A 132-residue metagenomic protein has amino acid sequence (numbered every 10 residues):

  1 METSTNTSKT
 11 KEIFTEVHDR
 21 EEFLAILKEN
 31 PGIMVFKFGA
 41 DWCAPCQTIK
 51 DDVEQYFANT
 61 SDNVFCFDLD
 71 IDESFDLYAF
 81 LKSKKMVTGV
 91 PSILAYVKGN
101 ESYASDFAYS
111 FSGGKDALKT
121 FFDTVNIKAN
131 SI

Functional and structural regions predicted by a protein language model:
M1-M34, V64, G113-I132: N-terminal leader/targeting and pre-domain segments
F14-D19, F38, K50-Y78: Thiol-based oxidoreductase modules, predominantly thioredoxin-like and allied folds used for disulfide exchange
M34-F36, C66, I93: Hydrophobic beta-strand anchors of alpha/beta hydrolase catalytic cores
G39-W42, G89: Short pre-active-site segment immediately N-terminal to redox-active cysteine/selenocysteine motifs in thiol-based
C43-C46, I93: The canonical Cys-X-X-Cys-His
A44-P45, S74-L77, S102: Eukaryotic short linear interaction motifs
S74-G89: Mid-chain, well-packed structural core segment of small domains
T88-I132: Non-catalytic, surface beta->alpha helical segment in thiol-disulfide oxidoreductase systems
